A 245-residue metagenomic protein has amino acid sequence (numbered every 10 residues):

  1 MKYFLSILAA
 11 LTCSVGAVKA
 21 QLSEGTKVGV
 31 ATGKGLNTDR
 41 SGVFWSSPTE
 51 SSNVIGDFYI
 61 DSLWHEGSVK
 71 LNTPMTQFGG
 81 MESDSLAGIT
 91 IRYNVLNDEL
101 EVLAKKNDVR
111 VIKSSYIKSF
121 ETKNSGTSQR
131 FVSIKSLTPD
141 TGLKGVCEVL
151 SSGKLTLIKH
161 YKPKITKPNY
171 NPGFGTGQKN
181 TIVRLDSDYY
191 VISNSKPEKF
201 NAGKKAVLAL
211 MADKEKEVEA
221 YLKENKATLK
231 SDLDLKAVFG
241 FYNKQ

Functional and structural regions predicted by a protein language model:
M1-G25, V238: Bacterial Sec-dependent N-terminal signal peptides
S14-G16, S85, D234: Generic detector of short, well-ordered, non-transmembrane alpha-helical segments enriched in hydrophobic residues
A17, R40, S115-Y116, G145 (+2 more regions): Exposed alpha-helical structural elements
V18-G56: Sec-dependent signal peptide cleavage junction
K34-G35, K179-N180, L229: Alpha-helical interaction segments
G42, V191, L208-M211: N-proximal short alpha-helices
I60-D61, H65-K199: Aromatic-patch recognition
E198-Q245: Long, compositionally biased interface segments
